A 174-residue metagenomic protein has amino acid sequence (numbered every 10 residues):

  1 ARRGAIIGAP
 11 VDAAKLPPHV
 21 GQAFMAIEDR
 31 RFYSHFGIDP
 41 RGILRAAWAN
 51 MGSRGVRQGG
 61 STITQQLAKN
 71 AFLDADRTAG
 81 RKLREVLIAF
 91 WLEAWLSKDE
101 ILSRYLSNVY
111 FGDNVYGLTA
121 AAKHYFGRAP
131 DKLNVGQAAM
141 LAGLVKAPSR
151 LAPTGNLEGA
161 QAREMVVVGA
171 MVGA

Functional and structural regions predicted by a protein language model:
A1-G42, A139-A174: Membrane-proximal periplasmic segments of bacterial cell-envelope enzymes, especially penicillin-binding proteins
D12-I63, Y116-A121, F126, L133: Flexible, acidic/glycine-enriched loop-and-adjacent beta/alpha segments that face the extracytoplasmic/periplasmic side
G55-A174: Non-catalytic, structured segments within soluble enzyme domains
